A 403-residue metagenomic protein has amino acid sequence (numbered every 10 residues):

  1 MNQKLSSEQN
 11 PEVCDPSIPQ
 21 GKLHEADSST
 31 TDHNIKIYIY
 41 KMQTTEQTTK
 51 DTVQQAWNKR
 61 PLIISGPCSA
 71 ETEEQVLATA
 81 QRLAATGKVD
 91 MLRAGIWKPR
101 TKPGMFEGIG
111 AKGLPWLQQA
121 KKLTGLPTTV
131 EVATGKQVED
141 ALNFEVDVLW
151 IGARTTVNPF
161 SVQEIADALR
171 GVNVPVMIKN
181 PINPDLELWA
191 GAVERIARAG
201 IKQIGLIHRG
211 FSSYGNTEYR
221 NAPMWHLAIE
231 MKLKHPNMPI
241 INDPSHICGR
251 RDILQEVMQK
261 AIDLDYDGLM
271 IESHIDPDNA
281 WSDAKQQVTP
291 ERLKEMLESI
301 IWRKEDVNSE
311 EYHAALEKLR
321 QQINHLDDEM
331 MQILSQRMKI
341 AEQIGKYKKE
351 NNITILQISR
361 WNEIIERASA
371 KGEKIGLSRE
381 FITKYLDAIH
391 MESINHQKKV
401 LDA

Functional and structural regions predicted by a protein language model:
I35, I39-I64: N-terminal amphipathic alpha-helix/helix-capping segment at the start of soluble metabolic enzymes
L62-V76, T129-E131, S245-D252: Active-site mouth loops of central-metabolism enzymes
R93-A111, I275-W281, G345-N351: Glycine-rich, proline-tolerant flexible connector loops at the mouths of alpha/beta enzymes
A94, K98-V146, P159-F160: N-terminal active-site wall of soluble small-molecule enzyme domains
E107-P127, A168-G171, I229-N237, V288-K304: Alpha-helix-loop-beta-strand connector modules within alpha/beta enzyme cores
L126-T134, D147-P159, P175-P184, I207: Catalytic beta/alpha-barrel core
L169-I275: Catalytic alpha/beta core domains of metabolic enzymes, predominantly
E305-A403: Domain-level signature for soluble enzymes in the chorismate/prephenate branch of the shikimate pathway
